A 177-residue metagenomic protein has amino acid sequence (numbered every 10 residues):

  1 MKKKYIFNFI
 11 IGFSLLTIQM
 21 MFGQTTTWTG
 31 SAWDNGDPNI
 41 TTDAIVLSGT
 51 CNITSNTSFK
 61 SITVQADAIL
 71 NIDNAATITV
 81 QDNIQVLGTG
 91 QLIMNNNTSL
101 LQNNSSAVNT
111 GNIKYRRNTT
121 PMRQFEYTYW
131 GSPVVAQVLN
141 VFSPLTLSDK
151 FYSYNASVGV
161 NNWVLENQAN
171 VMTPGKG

Functional and structural regions predicted by a protein language model:
M1-W28: Bacterial Sec-dependent N-terminal signal peptides
T25-G177: N-terminal exported-region signature
